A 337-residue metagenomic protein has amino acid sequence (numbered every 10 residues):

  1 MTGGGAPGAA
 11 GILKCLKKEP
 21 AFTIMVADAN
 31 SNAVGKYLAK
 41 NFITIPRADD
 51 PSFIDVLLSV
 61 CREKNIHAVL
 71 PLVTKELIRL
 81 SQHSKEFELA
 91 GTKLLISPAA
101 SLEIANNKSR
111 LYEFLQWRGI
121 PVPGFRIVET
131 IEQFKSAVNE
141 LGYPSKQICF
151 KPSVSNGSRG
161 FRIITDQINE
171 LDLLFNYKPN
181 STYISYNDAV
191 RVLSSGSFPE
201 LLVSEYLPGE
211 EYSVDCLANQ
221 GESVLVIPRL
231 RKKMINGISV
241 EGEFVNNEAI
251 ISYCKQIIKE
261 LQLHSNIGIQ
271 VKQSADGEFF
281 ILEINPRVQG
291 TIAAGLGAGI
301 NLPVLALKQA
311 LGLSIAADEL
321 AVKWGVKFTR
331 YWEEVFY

Functional and structural regions predicted by a protein language model:
M1-I96: ATP-binding N-terminal substructure of ATP-dependent carboxylate-amine bond-forming enzymes
T2-G3, K64, M234-N236, E243-Y337: ATP-dependent carboxylate activation and anion-phosphoryl transfer catalytic cores that bind Mg-ATP to form
L102-E200, Q220: Active-site nucleotide/adenylate-binding loops and adjacent lid/helix of ATP-dependent enzymes
V154-S155, Y206-E210, Q262-H264: A short catalytic or substrate-binding loop motif that flags glycine-/basic-rich loops and adjacent residues that bind
F175-S239, F244-I257, K272-F280: Phosphate-binding site of ATP-dependent enzymes
